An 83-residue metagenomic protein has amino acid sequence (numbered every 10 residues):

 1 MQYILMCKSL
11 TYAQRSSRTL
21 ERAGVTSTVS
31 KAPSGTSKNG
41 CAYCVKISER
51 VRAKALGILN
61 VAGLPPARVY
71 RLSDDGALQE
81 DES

Functional and structural regions predicted by a protein language model:
M1-I4, L10-T11, S17, E21 (+1 more regions): Amphipathic, hydrophobic secondary-structure cores in small proteins
S16-T19, A23-V25, K54, I58-A62: Generic non-transmembrane alpha-helical segments
S48-S83: C-terminal structural segments of small proteins and small subunits
